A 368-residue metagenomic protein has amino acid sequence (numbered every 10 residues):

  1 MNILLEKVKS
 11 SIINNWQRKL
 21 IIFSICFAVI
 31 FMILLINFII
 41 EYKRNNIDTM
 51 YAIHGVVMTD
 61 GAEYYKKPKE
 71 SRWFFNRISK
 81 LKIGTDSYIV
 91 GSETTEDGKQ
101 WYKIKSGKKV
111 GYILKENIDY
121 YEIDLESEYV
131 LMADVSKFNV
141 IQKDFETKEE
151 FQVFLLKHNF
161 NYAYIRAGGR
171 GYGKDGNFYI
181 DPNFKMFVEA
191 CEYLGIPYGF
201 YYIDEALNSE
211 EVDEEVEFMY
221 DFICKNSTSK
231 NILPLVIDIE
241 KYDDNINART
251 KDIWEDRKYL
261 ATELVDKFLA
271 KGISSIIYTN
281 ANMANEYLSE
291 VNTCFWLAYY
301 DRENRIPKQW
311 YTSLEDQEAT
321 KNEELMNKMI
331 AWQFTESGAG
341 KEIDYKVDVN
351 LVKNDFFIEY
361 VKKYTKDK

Functional and structural regions predicted by a protein language model:
E6-V29: N-terminal Sec-pathway targeting helices
L35-Y51: Sec-dependent signal peptide cleavage junction
I47-Y51, K105-L125: Boundary regions of SH3-family modules and the immediately adjacent low-complexity/disordered segments in eukaryotic
K80-E116: SH3/SH3-like beta-barrel superfamily modules
L125-E263, L269-K271: Substrate-binding cleft of extracellular glycoside hydrolase catalytic domains
S127-K143, W296-K368: Functionally critical loop-and-helix segments that line ligand-binding/catalytic clefts of soluble enzyme domains
N159-N161, I196, E290-L297, M326-K328: Glycine-enriched alpha-helix->loop->beta-strand junction motifs that scaffold or abut catalytic
K271-N285: Aromatic-lined carbohydrate-recognition surfaces of secreted/lumenal glycan-active proteins
